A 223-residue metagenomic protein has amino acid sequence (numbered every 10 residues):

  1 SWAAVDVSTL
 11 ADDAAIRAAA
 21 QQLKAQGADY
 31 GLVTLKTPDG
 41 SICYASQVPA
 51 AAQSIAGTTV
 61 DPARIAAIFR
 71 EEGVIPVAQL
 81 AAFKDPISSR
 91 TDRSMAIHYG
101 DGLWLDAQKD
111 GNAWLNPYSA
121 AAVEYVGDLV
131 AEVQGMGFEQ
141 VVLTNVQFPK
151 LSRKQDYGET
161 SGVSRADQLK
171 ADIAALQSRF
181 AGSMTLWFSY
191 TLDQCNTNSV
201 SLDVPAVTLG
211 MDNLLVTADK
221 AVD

Functional and structural regions predicted by a protein language model:
S1-A19, L23, L186-Y190: Boundary/entry segment of secreted carbohydrate-active catalytic domains
S1-L10, F83-A131: Active-site-adjacent "subsite" loops/lids of carbohydrate-active enzymes
A14-I42, L129-L143, A206-L215: Catalytic domains of carbohydrate-active enzymes, especially glycoside hydrolases
L32, G57-L105: Glycine-rich, aromatic-flanked loop segments that form ligand/cofactor-binding clefts across common enzyme folds
D39-T59, T91-A113, R153-V163: Aromatic- and acidic-residue-enriched carbohydrate-binding clefts of CAZyme catalytic domains
I75-D85, V141-N145, V163-S201: Aromatic-lined carbohydrate-recognition surfaces of secreted/lumenal glycan-active proteins
L105-F138, V142-R179, D223: Active-site cleft segment of glycoside hydrolase catalytic domains centered on the general acid/base Glu
W187-A221: Substrate-binding cleft/loops of secretory-pathway carbohydrate-active enzymes
